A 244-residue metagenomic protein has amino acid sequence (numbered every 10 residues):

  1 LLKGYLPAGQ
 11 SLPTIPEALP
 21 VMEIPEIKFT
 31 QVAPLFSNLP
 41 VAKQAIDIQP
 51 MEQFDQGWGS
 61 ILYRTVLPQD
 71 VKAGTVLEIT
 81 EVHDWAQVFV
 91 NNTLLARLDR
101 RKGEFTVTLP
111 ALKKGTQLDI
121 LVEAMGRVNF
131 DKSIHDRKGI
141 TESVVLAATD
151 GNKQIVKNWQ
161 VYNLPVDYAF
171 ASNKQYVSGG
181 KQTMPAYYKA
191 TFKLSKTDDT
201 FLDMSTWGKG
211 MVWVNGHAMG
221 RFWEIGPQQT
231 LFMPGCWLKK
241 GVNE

Functional and structural regions predicted by a protein language model:
L1-N158, V166-Y176: Carbohydrate-binding surfaces of carbohydrate-active enzymes
G57-P68, Q182-S195, L231: Short beta-strands within extracellular/lumenal beta-sheet-rich domains
Y63, D84, Y188, G208 (+1 more regions): Residues that flank catalytic or metal-binding motifs in active/ligand-binding sites
A73-F89, F192-N215, F222-W223: Aromatic-lined ligand-binding clefts that engage carbohydrates, nucleic acids, or primary amines
A96-G103, G220-Q228: A short acidic/small-residue loop/turn micro-motif
F105-Q117, Y188-S195, T230-V242: Short, surface-exposed tryptophan/glycine-enriched loops that mediate extracellular molecular recognition
A124-M125, S133, G208-F222, K240 (+1 more regions): C-terminal functional regions that serve as terminal interaction/effector modules
T149-M184, Y188-A190, D198-D203, G208: C-terminal beta-rich recognition modules with glycine/proline-rich loops and embedded aromatic residues
